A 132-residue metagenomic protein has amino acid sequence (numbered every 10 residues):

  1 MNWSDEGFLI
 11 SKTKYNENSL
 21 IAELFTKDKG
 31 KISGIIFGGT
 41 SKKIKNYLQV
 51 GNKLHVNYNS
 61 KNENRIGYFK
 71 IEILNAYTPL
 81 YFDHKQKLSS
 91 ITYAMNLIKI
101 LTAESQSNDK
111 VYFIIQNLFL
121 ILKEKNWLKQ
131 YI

Functional and structural regions predicted by a protein language model:
M1-I132: Non-catalytic alpha-helical scaffolds and adjoining flexible linkers that form interface surfaces for assembly
